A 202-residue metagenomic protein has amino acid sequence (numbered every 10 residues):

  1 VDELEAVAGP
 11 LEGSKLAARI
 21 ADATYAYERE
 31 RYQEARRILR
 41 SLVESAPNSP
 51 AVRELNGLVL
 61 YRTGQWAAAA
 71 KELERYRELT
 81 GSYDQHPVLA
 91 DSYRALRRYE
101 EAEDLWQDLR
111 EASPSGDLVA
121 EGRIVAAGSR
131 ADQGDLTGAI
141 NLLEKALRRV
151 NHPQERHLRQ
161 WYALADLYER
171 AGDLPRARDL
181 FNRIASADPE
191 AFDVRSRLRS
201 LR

Functional and structural regions predicted by a protein language model:
G9-N48, E54-L55, Y61: Alpha-helical segment of the N-proximal tetratricopeptide repeat
V52, Q85-H86, Q160, V194: TPR alpha-solenoid repeat register
L79-S82, E111-A112, N141-R148, E169 (+2 more regions): TPR/TPR-like (Sel1-like) alpha-helical repeat modules
